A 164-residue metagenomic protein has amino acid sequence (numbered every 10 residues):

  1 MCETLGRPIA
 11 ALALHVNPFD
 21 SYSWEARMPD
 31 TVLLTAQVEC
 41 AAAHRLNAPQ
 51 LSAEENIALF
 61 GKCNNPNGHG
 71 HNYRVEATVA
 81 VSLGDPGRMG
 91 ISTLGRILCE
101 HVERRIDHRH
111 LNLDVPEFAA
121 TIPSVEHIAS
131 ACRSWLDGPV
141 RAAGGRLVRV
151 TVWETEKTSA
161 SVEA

Functional and structural regions predicted by a protein language model:
M1-A164: Charge-rich, low-complexity N-terminal segments
